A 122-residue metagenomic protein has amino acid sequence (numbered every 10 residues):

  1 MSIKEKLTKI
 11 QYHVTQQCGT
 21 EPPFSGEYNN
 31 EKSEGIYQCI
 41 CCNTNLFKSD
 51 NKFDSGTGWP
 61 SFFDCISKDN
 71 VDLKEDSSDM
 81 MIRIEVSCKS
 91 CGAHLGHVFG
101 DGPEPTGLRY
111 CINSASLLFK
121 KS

Functional and structural regions predicted by a protein language model:
M1-S122: A short Gly-Trp-Pro
